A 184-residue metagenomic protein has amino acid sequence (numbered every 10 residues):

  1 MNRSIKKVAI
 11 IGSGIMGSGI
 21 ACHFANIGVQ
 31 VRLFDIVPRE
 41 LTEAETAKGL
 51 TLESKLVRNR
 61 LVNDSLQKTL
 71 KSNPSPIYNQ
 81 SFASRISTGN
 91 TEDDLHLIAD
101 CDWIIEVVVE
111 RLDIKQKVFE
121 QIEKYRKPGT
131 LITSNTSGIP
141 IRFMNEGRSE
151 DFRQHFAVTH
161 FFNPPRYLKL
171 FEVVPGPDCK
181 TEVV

Functional and structural regions predicted by a protein language model:
M1-K68, Y125: NAD(P)+-binding Rossmann beta1-loop-alpha1 motif at the extreme N-terminus of oxidoreductases
V8-I10, I15-I20, F24, V108 (+5 more regions): Extended, hydrophobic alpha-helical segments in both membrane/secreted and soluble proteins
H23-N26, T46-G49, V118-E120, N145-E150 (+1 more regions): Short, glycine/charged-enriched secondary-structure capping and boundary segments
Q30, R85-S87, H155: Conserved beta-strand segments of alpha/beta enzyme cores
G49, A99-W103, R166-L170: Gly-rich Lys/Arg/Thr-decorated short loops/hinges at beta-loop-alpha junctions or inter-strand turns that position
S65-R126: A structured beta-alpha segment of the ubiquitous adenosine-cofactor-binding alpha/beta core
L131-V184: Rossmann-fold dinucleotide-binding core
